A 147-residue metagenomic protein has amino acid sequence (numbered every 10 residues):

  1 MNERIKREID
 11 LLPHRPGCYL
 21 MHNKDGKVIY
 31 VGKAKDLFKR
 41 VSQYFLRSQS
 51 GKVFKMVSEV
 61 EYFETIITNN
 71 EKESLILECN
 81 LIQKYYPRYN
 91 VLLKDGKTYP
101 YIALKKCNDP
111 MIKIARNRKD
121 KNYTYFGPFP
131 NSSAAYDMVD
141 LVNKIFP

Functional and structural regions predicted by a protein language model:
M1-P147: Acidic, glycine-enriched active-site microenvironments
